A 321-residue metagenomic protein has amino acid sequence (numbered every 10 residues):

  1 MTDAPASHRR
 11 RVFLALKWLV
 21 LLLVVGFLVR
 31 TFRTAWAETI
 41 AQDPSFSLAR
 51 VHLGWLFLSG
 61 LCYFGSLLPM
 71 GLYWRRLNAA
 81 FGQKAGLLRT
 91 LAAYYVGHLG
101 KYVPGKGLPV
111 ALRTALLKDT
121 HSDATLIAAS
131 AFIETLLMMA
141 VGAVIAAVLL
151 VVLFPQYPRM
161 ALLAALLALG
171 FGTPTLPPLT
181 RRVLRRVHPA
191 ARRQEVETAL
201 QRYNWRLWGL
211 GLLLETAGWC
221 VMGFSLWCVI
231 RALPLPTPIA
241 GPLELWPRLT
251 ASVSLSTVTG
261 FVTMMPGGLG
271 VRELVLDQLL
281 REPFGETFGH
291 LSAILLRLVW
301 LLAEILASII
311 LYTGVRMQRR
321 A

Functional and structural regions predicted by a protein language model:
M1-Y95, L150-F261, P283-T287, L291-I294 (+1 more regions): Predominantly cytoplasmic-facing regulatory/coupling regions of multi-pass membrane proteins
P69-L72, V103-T114, T257-L276: Transmembrane helix boundary and interhelical junction motifs in multipass membrane proteins
M70, L108, A140-L149, A168: Membrane-embedded alpha-helical core segments of multi-pass
A79-A80, R113-H121, L279-R281: Helix-loop junctions at the membrane interface of multi-pass solute transporters
L87-A92, K106-P109, K118-T135, G285-L295: Membrane-interface alpha-helices at helix entry/exit sites of multi-pass transporters
H98-G107, T135, M139-A143: Mid-bilayer segments of alpha-helical transmembrane spans in multi-pass integral membrane proteins that mediate
A124-V152, R159-L162: Hydrophobic alpha-helical segments and helix pairs
